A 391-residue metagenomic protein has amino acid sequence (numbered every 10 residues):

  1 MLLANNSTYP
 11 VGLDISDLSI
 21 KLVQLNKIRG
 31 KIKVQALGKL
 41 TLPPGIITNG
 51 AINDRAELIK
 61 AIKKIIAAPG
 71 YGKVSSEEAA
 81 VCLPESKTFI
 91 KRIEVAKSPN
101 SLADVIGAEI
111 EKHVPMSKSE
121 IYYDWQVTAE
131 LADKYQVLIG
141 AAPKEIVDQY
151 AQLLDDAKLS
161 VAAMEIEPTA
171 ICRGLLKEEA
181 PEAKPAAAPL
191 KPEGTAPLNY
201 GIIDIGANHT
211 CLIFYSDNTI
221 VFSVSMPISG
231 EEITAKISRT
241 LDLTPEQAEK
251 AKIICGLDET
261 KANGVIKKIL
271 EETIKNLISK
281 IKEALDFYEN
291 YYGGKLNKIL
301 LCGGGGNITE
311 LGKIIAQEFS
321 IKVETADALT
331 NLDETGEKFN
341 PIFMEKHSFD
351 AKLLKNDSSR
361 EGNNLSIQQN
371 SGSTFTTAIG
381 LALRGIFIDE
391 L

Functional and structural regions predicted by a protein language model:
M1-L391: Hydrophobic/aromatic-enriched cytosolic interaction surfaces used to assemble or bind macromolecules
